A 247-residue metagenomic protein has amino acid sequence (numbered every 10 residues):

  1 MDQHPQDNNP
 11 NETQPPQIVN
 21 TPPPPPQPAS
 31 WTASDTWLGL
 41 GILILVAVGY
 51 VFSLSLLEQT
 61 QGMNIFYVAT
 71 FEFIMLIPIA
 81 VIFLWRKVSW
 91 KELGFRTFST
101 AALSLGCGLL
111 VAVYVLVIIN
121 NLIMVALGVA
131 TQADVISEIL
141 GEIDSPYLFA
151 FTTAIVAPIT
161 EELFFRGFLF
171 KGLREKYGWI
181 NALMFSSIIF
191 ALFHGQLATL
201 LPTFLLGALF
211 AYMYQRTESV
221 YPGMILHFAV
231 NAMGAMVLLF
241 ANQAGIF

Functional and structural regions predicted by a protein language model:
M1-F95, A232-F247: N-terminal, membrane-interfacial amphipathic/helix-forming hydrophobic leader that caps and precedes the first
P24-Q27, V111, V115, E142-F247: Transmembrane helix-loop-helix hairpins at the membrane interface of multi-pass integral membrane proteins
D35-L43, N64-V68, E72, A101-G106 (+4 more regions): Residue-level signature of transmembrane alpha-helical entry/exit and packing/kink sites in multi-pass membrane
G39-V46, S55-L57, V117, A133-I136 (+2 more regions): Short acidic/polar alpha-helix capping motifs at helix-coil junctions
E58-V68, W90-A157, E175, A244-F247: Juxtamembrane helix-loop-helix connectors linking adjacent transmembrane helices in multi-pass membrane enzymes
P78-I79, N120, F170, F210: Generic structural marker for isolated residues within well-ordered, non-membrane alpha-helices of soluble domains
R86, L127-G128, Y177, T217: A broad structural signal for alpha-helix termini and local helix breaks/kinks
R86-K91, T131-Q132, T160-F170: Juxtamembrane/interfacial segments flanking transmembrane helices
